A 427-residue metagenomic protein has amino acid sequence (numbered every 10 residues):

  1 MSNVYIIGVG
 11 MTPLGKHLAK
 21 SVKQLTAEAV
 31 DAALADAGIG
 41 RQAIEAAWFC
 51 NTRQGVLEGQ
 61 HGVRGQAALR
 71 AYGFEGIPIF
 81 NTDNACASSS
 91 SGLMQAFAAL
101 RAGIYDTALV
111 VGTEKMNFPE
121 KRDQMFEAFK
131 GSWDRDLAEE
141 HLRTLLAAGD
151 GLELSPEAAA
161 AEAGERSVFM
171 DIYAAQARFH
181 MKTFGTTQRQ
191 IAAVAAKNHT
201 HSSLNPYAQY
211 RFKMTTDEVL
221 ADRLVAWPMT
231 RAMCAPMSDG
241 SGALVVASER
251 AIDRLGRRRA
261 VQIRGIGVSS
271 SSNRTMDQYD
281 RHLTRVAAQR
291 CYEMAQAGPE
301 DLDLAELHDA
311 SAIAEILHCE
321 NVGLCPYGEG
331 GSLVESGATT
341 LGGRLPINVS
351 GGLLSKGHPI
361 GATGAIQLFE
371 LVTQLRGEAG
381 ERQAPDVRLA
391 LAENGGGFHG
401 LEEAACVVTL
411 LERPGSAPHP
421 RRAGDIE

Functional and structural regions predicted by a protein language model:
M1-A87, Q95, I172-T187, Q209-Y210 (+5 more regions): Conserved active-site "lid/cap" helical segment
M1-K23, R143-A163, A193, L224-V286 (+5 more regions): Condensing-enzyme catalytic core mediating Claisen C-C bond formation in acyl metabolism
S2-Y5, H17, Q54-A108, K115-A160 (+5 more regions): Conserved catalytic cysteine-centered active-site region of acyl-thioester-dependent Claisen-condensing enzymes
I6, R41-N51, P78-N84, A108-G112 (+6 more regions): Beta-strand segments within the central parallel beta-sheet cores of soluble alpha/beta enzyme folds
G10-P13, C50-G55, N84-S88, G112-N117 (+7 more regions): Acidic, glycine-rich active-site loops and adjacent beta-strand->loop/helix elements that engage anionic groups
G55-V63, T275-Y279, D309-S332, G343 (+2 more regions): Short glycine/threonine-rich loop-to-helix capping motif typified by GTGT followed within a few residues by an Asp-Pro
D83-E114, F169-L204, L244-R250, K356-A379: Active-site-proximal alpha-helical scaffold in enzymes
R281, R285, Q289-A312, I316 (+2 more regions): Extended C-terminal subregions enriched in glycine
